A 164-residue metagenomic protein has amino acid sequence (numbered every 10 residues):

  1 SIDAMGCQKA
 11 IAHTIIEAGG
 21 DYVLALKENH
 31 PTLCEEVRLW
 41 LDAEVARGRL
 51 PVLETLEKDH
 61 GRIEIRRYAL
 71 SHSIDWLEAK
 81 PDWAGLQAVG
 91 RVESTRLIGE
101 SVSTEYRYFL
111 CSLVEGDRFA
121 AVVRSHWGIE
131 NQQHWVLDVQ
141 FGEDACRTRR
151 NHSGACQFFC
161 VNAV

Functional and structural regions predicted by a protein language model:
S1-C7, Y22, F109, I129-H134 (+1 more regions): Short, conserved catalytic/metal-binding motifs centered on acidic residues
M5, K27, Q140: Anionic group-transfer/hydrolysis microenvironments
Q8-A12: Short, well-ordered alpha-helical microsegments
H13, D21-R124: An anionic, glycine-rich sequence signature occurring as long contiguous blocks
I16: Anion (oxyanion) recognition and catalysis
S125-V164: Basic, amphipathic alpha-helical segments enriched in Lys/Arg and hydrophobic/aromatic residues
